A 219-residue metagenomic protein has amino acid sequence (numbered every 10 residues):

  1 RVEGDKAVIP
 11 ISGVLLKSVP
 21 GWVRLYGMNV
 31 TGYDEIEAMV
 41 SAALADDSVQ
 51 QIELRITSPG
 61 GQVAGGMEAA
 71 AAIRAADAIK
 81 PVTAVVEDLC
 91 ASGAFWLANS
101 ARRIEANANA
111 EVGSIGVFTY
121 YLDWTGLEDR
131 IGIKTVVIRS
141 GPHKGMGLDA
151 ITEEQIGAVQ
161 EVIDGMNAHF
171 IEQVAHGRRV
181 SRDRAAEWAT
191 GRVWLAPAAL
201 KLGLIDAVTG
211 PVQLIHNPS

Functional and structural regions predicted by a protein language model:
R1-K80, L89-G177: Small-residue-centered hinge/linker elements
G27, G60, T190, I205-D206: Short N-terminal micro-motifs specific to bacterial/archaeal maturation and metal-cluster initiation sites
V85-A91, W188-R192: Glycine-rich beta-to-alpha transition loops that act as phosphate-gripper elements at the mouths of alpha/beta enzyme
A98, A199-L200: Hydrophobic residues within well-ordered alpha-helices
A101-I104, G203-A207: Alpha-to-beta junction loops
G126, L202-G203: Short alpha-helix boundary/capping motifs
G157-R182, A186, V193-P197, I205-S219: C-terminal long alpha-helix characteristic of the crotonase
